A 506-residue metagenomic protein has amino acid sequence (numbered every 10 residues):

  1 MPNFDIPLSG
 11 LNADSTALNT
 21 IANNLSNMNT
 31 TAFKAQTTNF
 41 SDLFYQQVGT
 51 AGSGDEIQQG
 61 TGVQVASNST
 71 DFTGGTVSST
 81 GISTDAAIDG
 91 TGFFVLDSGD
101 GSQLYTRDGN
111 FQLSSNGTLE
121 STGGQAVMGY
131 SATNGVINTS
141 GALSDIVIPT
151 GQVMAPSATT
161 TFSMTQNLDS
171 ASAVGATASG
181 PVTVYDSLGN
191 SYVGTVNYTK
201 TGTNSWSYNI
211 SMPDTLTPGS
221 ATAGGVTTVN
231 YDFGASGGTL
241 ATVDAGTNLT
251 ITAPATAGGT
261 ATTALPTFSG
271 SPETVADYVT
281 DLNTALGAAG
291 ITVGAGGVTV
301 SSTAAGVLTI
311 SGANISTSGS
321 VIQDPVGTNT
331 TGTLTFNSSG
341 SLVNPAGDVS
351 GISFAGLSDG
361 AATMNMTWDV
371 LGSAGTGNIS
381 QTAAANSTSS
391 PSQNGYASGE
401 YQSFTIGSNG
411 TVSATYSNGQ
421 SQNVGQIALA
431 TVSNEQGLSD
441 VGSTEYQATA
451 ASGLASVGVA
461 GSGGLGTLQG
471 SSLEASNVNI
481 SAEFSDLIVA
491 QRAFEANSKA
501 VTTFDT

Functional and structural regions predicted by a protein language model:
M1-T37, D42: N-terminal intrinsically disordered, low-complexity, charge/repeat-rich segments that act as generic
L11-D14, L18, I480, L487 (+1 more regions): Amphipathic alpha-helical coiled-coil segments
N27, K34-V243, T250-A253, A276 (+2 more regions): Small/polar low-complexity and glycine-rich loop motifs
G259-D277: Short, contiguous acidic and Ser/Thr-rich linear segments
T274-G290: Amphipathic, non-transmembrane alpha-helical segments in extracytoplasmic/periplasmic proteins
G294-S318: Short beta-strand-centered interaction patches in the first periplasmic/extracellular domains of large envelope
N497: Acidic/polar, glycine-anchored loop/turn motif associated with catalytic or activation segments that engage anionic
T502-T506: Conserved structured catalytic cores and adjacent interaction surfaces of nucleotide-binding/hydrolyzing enzymes
